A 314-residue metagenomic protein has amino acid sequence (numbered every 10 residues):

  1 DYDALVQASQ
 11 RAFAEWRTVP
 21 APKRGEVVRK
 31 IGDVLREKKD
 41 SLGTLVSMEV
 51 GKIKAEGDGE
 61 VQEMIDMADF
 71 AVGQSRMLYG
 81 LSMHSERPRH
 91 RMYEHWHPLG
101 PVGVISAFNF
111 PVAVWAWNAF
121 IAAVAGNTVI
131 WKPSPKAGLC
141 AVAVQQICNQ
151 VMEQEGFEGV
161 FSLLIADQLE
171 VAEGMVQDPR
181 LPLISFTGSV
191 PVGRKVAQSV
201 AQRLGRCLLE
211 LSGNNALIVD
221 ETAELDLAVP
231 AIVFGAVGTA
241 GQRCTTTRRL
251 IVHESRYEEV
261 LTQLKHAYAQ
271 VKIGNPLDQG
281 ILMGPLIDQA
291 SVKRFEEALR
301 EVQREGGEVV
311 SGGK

Functional and structural regions predicted by a protein language model:
D1-H90, I287: N-terminal Rossmann-like NAD(P)+-binding subdomain of aldehyde/semialdehyde dehydrogenases
D3-V6, G25-G32, G43, V61 (+10 more regions): Hydrophobic face of alpha-helices
A21-R24, V50, K132, G205 (+2 more regions): Short, cationic motifs built from Arg/Lys/His that form the positively charged side of catalytic pockets
R24, V46, G126, F161 (+5 more regions): Residue-level signal for inorganic ion chemistry
K30-S41, A143, I147-E155, V229 (+4 more regions): Generic non-transmembrane alpha-helical segments
G80-L227: Rossmann-like NAD(P) dinucleotide-binding subdomain of oxidoreductase/dehydrogenase enzymes
P191-K314: ALDH superfamily catalytic-core signature
